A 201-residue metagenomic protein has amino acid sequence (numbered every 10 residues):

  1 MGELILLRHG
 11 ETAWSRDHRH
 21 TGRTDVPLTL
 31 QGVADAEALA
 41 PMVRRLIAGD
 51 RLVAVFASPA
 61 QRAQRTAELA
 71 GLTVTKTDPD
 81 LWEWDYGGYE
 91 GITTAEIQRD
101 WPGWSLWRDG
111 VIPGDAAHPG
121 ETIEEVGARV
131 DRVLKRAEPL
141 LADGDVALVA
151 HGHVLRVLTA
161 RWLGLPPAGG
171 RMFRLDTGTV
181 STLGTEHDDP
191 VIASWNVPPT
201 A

Functional and structural regions predicted by a protein language model:
M1-E3, L39, W84-E96, P139-G144 (+1 more regions): Acidic, low-complexity terminal tails and accessory targeting/binding regions of phosphate-metabolizing enzymes
L4, V53, A142-G152: Generic beta-sheet signal
L6-T66, A116-D131: Loop-to-helix element that buttresses phosphate recognition and phosphoryl-transfer chemistry
G10, S58-A60, D80, V149-H153: Short, well-ordered beta-to-alpha junction loops that form the rim of enzyme active sites and present histidine/acidic
A38-S105: Phosphate-coordination/substrate-recognition cap region in phosphate-metabolizing enzymes
L46-R51, A137-G144: Glycine-rich phosphate-binding loop signature in dinucleotide/nucleotide-binding domains
L69, V157, R161: Active-site signature of alpha/beta-hydrolase-fold catalytic machinery across serine- and Asp/Cys-nucleophile hydrolases
W104-L141: Internal catalytic-core helix/loop-beta-alpha segment that presents or stabilizes conserved functional determinants
